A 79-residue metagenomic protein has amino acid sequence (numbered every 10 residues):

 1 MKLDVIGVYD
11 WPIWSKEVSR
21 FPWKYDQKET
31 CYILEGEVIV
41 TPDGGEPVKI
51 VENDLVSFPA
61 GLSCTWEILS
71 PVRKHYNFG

Functional and structural regions predicted by a protein language model:
V5, D10-I13, R73-G79: Double-stranded beta-helix
G7-D26, P59-G61: Conserved short histidine dyad/triad with adjacent acidic residue
F21-Y25, P42, V48-K49, E67: Short histidine-centered beta-strand/loop micro-motifs that create catalytic or ligand/metal-coordination sites
W23, V40, K74-N77: Short hydrophobic/aromatic-rich beta-strand segments that constitute the beta-sheet cores of beta-sandwich/beta-barrel
Y25-V40: Short, conserved beta-strand element in jelly-roll/cupin
G44-G61: Short acidic-glycine-tyrosine-enriched beta hairpin
A60-G79: Ligand-binding loop in jelly-roll beta-barrel domains
